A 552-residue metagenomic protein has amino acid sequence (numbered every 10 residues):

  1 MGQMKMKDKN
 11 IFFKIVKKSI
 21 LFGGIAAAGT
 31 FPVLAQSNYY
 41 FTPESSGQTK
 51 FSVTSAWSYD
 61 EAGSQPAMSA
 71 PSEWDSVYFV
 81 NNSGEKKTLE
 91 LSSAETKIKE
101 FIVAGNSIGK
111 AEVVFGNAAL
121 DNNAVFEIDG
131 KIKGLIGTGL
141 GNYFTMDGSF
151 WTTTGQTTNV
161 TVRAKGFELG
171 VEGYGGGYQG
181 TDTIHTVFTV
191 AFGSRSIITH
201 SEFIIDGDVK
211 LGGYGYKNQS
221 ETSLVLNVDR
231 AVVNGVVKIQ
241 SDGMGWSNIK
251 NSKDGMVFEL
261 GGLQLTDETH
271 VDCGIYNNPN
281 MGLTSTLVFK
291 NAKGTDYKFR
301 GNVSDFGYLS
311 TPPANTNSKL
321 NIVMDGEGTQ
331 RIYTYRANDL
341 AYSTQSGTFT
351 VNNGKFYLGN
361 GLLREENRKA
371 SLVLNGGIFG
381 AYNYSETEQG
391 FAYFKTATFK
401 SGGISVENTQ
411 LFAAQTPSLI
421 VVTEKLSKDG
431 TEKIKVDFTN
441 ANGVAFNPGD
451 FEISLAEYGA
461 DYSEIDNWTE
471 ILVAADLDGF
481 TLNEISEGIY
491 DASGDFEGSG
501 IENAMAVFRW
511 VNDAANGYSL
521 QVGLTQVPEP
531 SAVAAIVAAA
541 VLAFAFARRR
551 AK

Functional and structural regions predicted by a protein language model:
M1-K5: Short, Lys/Arg-enriched N-terminal segments with co-localized hydrophobic residues within the first ~10-30 amino acids
K7-L34, V537, V541: Gram-negative bacterial Sec-dependent N-terminal signal peptides
L34-E127, K131, G137, Y458-Q526: Solvent-exposed adhesion/ligand-recognition segments of exported proteins
N38, S76, T88, E95 (+33 more regions): Detector for repetitive beta-architecture
P43-S45, T49, I136-V233, C273-R368 (+3 more regions): Extracellular repeat-rich scaffold modules on cell surfaces
T284-K298, K319-I322, S346-V351, L358-T469: Extracellular beta-strand/loop-rich repeat segments of large surface/secreted proteins
E529-A547: A short, hydrophobic C-terminal helix/tail in secreted or cell-surface proteins
R549-K552: Short, charged juxtamembrane terminal tails flanking transmembrane helices
